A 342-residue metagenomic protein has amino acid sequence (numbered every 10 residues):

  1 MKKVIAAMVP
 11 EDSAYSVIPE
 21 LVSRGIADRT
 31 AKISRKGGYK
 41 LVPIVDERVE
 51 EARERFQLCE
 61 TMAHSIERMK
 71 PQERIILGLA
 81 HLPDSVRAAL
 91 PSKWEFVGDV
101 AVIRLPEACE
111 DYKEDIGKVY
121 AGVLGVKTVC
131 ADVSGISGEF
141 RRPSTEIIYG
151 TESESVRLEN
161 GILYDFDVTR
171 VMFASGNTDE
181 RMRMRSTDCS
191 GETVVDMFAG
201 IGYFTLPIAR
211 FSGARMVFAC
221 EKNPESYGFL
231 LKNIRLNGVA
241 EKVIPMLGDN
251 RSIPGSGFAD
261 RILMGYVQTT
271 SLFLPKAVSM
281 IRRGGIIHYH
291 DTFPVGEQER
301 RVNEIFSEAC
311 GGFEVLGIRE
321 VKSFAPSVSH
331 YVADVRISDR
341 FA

Functional and structural regions predicted by a protein language model:
M1-V4, P19-G98: Non-catalytic nucleic-acid substrate-recognition regions in nucleic-acid-modifying enzymes
P71-R104, E110-G176: Non-catalytic substrate-recognition/targeting regions of SAM-dependent transferases
T145-G213, P224, G228: Glycine-rich adenosyl-nucleotide cofactor-binding module
R215-C220, I287: Short beta-strand element of Class I
C220-R261, T269: S-adenosyl-L-methionine
V239, I281-R283: Helix-to-beta-strand junctions that scaffold the AdoMet/dcAdoMet cofactor pocket in Class I SAM-dependent enzymes
F258, T270, G285-A342: C-terminal catalytic and target-recognition region of SAM-dependent MTase-like enzymes, primarily methyltransferases
T269-A277: A short, conserved alpha-helix within the catalytic core of class I
